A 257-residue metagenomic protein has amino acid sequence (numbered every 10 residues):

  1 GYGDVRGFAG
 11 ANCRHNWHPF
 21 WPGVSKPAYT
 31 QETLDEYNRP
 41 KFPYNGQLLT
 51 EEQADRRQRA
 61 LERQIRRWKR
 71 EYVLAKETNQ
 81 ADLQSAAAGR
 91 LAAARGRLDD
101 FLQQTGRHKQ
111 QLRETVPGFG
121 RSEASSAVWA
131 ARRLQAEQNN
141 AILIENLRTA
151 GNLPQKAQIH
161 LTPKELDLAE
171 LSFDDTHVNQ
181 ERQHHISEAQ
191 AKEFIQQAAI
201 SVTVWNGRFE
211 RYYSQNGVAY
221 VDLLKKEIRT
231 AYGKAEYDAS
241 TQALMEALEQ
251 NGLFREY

Functional and structural regions predicted by a protein language model:
G1-K164: Activation/maturation switch segments at domain boundaries
R132-Y257: Ribonuclease/tRNase effector modules and their secretory precursors
